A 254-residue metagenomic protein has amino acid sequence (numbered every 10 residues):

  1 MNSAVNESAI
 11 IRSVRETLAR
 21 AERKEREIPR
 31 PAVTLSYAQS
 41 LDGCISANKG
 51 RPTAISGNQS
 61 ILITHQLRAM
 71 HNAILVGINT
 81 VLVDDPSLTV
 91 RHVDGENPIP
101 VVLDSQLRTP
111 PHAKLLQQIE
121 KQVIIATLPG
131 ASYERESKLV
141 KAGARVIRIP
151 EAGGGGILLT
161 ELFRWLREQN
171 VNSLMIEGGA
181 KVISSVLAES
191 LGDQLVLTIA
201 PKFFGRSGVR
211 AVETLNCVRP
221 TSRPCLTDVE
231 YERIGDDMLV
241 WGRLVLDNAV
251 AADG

Functional and structural regions predicted by a protein language model:
M1-G254: Enzymes that bind and transform nitrogen-containing heteroaromatic metabolites
